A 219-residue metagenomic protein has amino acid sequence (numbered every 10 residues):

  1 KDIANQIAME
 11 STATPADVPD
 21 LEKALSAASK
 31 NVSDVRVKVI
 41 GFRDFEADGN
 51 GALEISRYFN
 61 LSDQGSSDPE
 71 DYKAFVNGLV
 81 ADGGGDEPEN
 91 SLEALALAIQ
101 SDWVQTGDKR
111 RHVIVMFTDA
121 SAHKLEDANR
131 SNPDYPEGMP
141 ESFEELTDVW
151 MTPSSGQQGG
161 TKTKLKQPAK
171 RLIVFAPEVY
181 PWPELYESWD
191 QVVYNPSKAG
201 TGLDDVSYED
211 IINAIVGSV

Functional and structural regions predicted by a protein language model:
K1-V219: Divalent cation-coordinating acidic motifs and surrounding scaffolds that mediate Ca2+/Mg2+/Mn2+/Zn2+-dependent binding
